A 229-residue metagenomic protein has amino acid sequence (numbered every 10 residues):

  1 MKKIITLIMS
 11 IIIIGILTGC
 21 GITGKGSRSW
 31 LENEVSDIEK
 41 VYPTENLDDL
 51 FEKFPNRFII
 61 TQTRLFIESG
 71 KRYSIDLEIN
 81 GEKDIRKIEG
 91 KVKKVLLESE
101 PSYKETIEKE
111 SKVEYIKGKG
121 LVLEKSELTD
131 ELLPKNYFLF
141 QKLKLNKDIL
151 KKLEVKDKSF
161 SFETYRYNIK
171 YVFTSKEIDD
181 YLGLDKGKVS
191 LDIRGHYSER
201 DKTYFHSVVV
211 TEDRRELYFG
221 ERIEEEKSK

Functional and structural regions predicted by a protein language model:
M1-C20: Sec-dependent bacterial lipoprotein signal peptides
I16-L65: N-terminal leader/targeting segments and the immediate start of mature chains
N56-R64, D84-S102, T203-V210: Short, hydrophobic/proline-enriched secondary-structure or compact coil segments at domain edges
R64-R72, P101, K176-K186, E216: Flexible, membrane-facing loop/turn or short amphipathic-helix motifs that contact lipid bilayers or gate lipid-binding
E78-P134: An acidic-aromatic
E114-E163: Flexible, processing/modification-adjacent segments and terminal tails in exported/periplasmic/extracellular proteins
L145-H196: Extended beta-strand-rich segments in extracellular/periplasmic secretory proteins, especially within noncatalytic
G187-K229: Acidic, serine/threonine-rich low-complexity disordered tracts
